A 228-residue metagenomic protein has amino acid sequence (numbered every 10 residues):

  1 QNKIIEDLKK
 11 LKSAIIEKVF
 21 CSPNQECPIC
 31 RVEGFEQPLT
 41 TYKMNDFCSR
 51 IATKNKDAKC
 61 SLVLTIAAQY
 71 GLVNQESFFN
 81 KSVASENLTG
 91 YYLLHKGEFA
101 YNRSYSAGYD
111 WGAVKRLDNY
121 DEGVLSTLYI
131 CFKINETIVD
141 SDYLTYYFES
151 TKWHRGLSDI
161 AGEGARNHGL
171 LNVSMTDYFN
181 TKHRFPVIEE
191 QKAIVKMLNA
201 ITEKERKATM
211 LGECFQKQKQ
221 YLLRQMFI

Functional and structural regions predicted by a protein language model:
Q1-F35, R184-I228: Amphipathic alpha-helical coiled-coil/heptad-repeat segments
C30-K56: Non-catalytic DNA-recognition/assembly elements of restriction-modification systems
A52-V73: Short beta-strand/loop turn elements enriched in aromatics
A67-N80, E122-G123: Short, basic/aromatic beta-hairpin or loop at an interaction surface
F79-T89: Short alpha-helix capping/helix-loop boundary micro-motifs
G90-W153, R166, S174: A short beta-sheet element
E122-L128, G162-E189: A short glycine-rich beta-alpha junction/loop motif
